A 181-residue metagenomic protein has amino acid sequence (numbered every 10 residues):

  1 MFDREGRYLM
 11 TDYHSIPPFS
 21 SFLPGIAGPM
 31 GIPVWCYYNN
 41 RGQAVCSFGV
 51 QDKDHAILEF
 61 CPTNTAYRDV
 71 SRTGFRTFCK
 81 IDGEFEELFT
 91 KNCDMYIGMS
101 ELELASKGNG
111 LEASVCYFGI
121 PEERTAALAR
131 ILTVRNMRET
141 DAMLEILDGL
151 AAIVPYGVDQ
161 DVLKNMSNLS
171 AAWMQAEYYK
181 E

Functional and structural regions predicted by a protein language model:
M1-E181: Anionic coordination/interaction segments
